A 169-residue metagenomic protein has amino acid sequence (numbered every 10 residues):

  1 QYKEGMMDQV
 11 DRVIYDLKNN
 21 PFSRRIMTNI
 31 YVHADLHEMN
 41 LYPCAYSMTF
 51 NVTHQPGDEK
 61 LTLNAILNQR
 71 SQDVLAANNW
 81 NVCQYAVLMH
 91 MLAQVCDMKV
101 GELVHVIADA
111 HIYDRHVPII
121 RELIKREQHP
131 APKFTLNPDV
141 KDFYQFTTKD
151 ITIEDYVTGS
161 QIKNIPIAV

Functional and structural regions predicted by a protein language model:
Q1-V169: Active-site helix-to-loop segments that bind/position phosphate- or nucleotide-bearing substrates and donors across
